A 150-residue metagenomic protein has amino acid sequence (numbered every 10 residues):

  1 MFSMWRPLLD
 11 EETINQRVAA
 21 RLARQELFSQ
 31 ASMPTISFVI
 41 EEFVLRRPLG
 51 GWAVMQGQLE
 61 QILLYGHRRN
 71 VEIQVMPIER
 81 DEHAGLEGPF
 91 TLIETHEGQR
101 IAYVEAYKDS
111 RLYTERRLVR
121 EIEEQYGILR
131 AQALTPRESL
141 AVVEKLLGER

Functional and structural regions predicted by a protein language model:
M1-R150: Hydrophobic protein-protein interaction segments
